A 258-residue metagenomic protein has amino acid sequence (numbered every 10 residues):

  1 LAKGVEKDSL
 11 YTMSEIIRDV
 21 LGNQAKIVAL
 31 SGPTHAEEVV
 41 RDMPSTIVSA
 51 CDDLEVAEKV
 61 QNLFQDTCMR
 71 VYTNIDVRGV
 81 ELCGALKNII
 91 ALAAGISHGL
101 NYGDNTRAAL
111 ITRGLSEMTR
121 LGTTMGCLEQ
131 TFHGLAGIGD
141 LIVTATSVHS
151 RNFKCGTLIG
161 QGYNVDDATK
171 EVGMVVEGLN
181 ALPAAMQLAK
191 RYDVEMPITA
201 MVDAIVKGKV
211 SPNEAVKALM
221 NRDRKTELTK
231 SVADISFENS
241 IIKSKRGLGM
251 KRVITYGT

Functional and structural regions predicted by a protein language model:
L1, V28-S31, V48-A50, A93 (+1 more regions): Short beta-strand segments
L1-P44, V60: Rossmann-like NAD(P)(H) cofactor-binding subdomain of soluble oxidoreductases
I16-Q24, P44-T131: Internal alpha-helical scaffold of NAD(P)-dependent oxidoreductase catalytic cores
K26-S31, V71-I75, M196-I198: General beta-strand structural signal in soluble alpha/beta enzymes
I47, R252-V253: Conserved hydrophobic helix-helix packing surfaces used for dimerization/oligomerization
K87, A94-H98, T123-H133, G139-M250: NAD(P)-dependent Rossmann-like dehydrogenase/reductase catalytic/cofactor-binding core
Y256-G257: Conserved N-terminal Rossmann-fold NAD(P)-binding element of oxidoreductases
